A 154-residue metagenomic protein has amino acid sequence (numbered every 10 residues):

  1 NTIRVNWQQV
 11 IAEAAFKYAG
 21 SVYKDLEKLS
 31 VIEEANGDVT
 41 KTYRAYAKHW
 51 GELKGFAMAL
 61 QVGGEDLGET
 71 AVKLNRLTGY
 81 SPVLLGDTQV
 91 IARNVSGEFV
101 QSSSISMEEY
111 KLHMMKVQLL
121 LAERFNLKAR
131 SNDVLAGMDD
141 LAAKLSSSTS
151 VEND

Functional and structural regions predicted by a protein language model:
N1-D154: Mature extracytoplasmic or organellar-lumen-exposed domains after removal of signal/transit peptides
